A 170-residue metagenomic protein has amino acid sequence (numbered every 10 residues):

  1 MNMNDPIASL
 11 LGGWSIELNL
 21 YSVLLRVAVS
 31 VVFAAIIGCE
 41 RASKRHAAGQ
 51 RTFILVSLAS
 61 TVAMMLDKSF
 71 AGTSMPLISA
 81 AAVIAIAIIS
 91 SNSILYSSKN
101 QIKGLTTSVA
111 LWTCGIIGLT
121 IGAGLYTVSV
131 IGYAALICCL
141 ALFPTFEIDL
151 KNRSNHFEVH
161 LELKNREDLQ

Functional and structural regions predicted by a protein language model:
M1-I78: Alpha-helical transmembrane segments and their membrane-interface boundaries that form or gate the permeation pathway
G12-W14, L18, S22-V23, V27 (+3 more regions): Hydrophobic alpha-helical transmembrane segments of small proteolipidic membrane proteins, enriched in energy-coupled
F33-H46, I89-I102, T145: C-terminal ends of transmembrane helices
A34, G38, M64-K68, N92 (+3 more regions): Structural signal for membrane-spanning alpha-helices in multi-pass inner-membrane proteins, emphasizing helix cores
S43-H46, F70-M75, S97-Q101, G122-T127: Membrane-interface helix caps and helix-loop-helix hairpins in membrane proteins
L55-M65, I86-I89, S108-I121, R166: Small-residue-rich segments of transmembrane alpha-helices in multi-pass membrane proteins, especially helix faces
L77-I89: Ligand-binding beta-strand-loop-alpha-helix segment within the catalytic cores of soluble metabolic enzymes
N100, G124-Q170: Canonical alpha-helical transmembrane segment with a positive-inside/aromatic-interface signature
